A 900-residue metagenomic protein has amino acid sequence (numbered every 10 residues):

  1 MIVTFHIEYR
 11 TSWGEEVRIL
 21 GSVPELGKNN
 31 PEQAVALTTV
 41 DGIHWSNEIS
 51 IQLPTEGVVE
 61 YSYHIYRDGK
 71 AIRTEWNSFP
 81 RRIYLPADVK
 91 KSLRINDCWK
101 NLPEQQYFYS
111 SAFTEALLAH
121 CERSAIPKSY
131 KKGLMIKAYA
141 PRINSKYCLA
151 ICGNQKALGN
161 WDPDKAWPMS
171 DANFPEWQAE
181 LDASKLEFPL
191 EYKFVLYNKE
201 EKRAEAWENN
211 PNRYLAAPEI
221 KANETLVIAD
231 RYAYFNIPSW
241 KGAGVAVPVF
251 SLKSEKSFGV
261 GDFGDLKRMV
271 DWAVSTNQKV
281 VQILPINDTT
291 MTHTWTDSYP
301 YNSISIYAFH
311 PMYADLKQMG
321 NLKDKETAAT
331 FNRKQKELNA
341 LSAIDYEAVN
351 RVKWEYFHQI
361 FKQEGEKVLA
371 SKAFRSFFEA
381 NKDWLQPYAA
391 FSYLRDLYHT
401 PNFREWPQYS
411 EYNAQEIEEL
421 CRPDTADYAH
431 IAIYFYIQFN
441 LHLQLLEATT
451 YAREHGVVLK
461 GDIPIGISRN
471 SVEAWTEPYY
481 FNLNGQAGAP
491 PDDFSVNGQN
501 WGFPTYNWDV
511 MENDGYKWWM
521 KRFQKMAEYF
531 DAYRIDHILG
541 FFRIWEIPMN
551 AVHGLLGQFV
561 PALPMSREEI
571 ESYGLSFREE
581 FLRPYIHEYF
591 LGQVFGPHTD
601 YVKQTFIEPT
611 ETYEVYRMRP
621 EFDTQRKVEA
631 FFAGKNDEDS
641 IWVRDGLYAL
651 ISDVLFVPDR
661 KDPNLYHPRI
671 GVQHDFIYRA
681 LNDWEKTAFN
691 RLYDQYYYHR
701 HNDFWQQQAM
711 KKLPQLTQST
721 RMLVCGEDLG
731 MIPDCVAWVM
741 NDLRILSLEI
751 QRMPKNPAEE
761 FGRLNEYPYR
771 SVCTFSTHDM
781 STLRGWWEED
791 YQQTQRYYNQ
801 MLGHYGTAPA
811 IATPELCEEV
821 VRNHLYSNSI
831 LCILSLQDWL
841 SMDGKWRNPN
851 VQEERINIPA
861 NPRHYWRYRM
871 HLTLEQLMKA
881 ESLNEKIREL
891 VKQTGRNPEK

Functional and structural regions predicted by a protein language model:
I2-E8, K132-Y139: A short, amphipathic beta-strand motif
H6, L20, T38, H64 (+13 more regions): Residues in well-ordered beta-strands of folded domains
R10-E56, Y66-A87, A140-F188, Y197-I220 (+2 more regions): Aromatic-rich carbohydrate-binding modules that target alpha-glucans
E75, I83-D88, L93, D97 (+1 more regions): Phox homology (PX) phosphoinositide-binding domain
R94-Y107: Extracellular carbohydrate recognition and processing domains and analogous Trp-centered ligand-binding platforms
Y107-K131, M135, D182-K185, L215-K900: Catalytic cores of glycan-processing enzymes that make or break glycosidic bonds
